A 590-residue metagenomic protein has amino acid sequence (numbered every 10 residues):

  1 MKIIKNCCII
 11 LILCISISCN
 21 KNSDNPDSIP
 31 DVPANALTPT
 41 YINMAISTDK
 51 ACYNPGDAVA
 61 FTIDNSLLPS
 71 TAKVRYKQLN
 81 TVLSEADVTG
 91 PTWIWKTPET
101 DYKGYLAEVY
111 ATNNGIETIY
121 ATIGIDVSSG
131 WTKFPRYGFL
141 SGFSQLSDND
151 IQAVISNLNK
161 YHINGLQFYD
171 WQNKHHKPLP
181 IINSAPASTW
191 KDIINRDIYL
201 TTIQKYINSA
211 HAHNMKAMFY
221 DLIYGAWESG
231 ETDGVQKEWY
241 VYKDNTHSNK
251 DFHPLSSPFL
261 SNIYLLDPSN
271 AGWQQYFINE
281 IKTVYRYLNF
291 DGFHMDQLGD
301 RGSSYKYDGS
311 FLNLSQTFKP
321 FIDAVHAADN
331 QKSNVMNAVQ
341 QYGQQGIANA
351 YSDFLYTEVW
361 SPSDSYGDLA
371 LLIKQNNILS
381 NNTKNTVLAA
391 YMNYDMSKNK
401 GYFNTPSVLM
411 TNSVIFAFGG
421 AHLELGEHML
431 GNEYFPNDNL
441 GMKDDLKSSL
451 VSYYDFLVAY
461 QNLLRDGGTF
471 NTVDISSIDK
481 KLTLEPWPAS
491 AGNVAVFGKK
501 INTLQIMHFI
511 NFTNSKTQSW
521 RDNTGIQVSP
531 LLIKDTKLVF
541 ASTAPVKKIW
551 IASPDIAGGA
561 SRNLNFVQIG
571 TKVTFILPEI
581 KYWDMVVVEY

Functional and structural regions predicted by a protein language model:
C19-D170, N511-S515, G525-I533, P578-Y590: Mature N-terminal, pre-catalytic/accessory segment of carbohydrate-active enzymes
S129-D148, F219, I223-L288: Active-site-adjacent "subsite" loops/lids of carbohydrate-active enzymes
F134-D148, S184-L200, P258-Q275, G299 (+3 more regions): The substrate-binding groove and active-site-proximal loops of carbohydrate-active enzymes, especially glycoside
S144-K160, W273-R286, V339-G346, T405-N412: Short, acidic/polar
V154-I155, N159-T201, G225-V241, S257 (+3 more regions): Aromatic-lined carbohydrate-binding/catalytic grooves of carbohydrate-active enzymes
S269-F354, W360-K374, S380: Active-site neighborhood of glycoside hydrolase catalytic domains
K384-T469: Aromatic/acidic polysaccharide-binding cleft in carbohydrate-active enzymes
L482-A544, D584: Carbohydrate-binding surface patches
